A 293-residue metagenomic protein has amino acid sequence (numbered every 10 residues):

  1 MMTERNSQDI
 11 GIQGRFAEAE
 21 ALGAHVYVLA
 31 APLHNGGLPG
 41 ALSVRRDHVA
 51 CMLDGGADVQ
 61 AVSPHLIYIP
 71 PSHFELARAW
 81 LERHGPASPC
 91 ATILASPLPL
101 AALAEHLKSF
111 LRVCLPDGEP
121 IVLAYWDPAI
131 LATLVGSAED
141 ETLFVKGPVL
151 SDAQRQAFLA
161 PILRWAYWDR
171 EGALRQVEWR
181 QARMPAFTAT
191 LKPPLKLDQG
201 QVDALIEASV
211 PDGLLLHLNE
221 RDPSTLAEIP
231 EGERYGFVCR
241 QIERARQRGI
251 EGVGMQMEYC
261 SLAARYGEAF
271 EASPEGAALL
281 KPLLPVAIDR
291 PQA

Functional and structural regions predicted by a protein language model:
M2-A61, H65-I67, P71-E75, T92-A104 (+1 more regions): A contiguous, surface-oriented mixed alpha/beta subdomain in the mid-to-C-terminal portion of proteins that forms
I67-I69, E82-G85: Contiguous, structured surface segment used for ligand recognition
W80-E82, L107: Short amphipathic alpha-helices in soluble, non-transmembrane regions that often serve as interface/regulatory elements
S88: Short glycine-/polar-rich loops that comprise or flank the Walker A/P-loop and associated switch/sensor motifs
